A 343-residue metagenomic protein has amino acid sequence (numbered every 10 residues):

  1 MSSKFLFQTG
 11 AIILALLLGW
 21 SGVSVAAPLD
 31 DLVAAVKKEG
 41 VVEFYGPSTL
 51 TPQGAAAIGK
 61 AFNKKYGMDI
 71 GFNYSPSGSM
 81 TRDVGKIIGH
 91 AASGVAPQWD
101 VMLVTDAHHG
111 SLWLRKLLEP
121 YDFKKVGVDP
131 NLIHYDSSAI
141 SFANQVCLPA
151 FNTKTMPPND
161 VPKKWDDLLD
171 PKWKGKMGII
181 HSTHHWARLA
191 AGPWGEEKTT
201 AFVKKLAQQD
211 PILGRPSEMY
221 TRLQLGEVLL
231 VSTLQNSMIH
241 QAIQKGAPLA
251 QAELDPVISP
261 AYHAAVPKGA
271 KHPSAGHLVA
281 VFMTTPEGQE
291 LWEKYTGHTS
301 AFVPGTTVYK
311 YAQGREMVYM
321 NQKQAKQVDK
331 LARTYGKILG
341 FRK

Functional and structural regions predicted by a protein language model:
T9-S21: Bacterial N-terminal signal peptides
S24-A26: Boundary at the C-terminal end of the N-terminal hydrophobic targeting segment
D30, Y45-G59, G71-I88, V95-E227: Extracytoplasmic ligand-binding site segments that recognize negatively charged/polar headgroups
H109-S111, L229-P248: A ligand-binding cleft/hinge motif common to bilobed small-molecule-binding domains
P130-N131, N144-V146, V203-L213, Q244-A270 (+1 more regions): Periplasmic-binding protein-like
L148-T155, A191-P193, P260-A275, L291-W292: A bilobed periplasmic-binding-protein/Venus flytrap-type ligand-binding module shared by bacterial periplasmic
W173-S182, F282-G305: Periplasmic-binding protein-like
T306-K343: Extracellular/periplasmic bilobal clamshell ligand-binding domains
